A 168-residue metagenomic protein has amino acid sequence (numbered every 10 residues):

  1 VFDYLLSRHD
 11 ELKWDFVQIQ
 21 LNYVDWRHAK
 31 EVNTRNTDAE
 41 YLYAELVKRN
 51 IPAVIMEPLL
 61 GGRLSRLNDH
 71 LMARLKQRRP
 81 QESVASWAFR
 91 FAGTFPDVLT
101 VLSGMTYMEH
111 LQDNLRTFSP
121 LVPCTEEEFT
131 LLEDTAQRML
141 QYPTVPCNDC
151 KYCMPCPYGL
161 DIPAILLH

Functional and structural regions predicted by a protein language model:
V1-L160, A164: Beta/alpha (TIM)-barrel catalytic core signal, keyed to glycine-rich beta->alpha loops juxtaposed to Asp/Glu that bind
L166-H168: Short, intrinsically disordered, charge-balanced linker/junction segments flanking boundaries in proteins
